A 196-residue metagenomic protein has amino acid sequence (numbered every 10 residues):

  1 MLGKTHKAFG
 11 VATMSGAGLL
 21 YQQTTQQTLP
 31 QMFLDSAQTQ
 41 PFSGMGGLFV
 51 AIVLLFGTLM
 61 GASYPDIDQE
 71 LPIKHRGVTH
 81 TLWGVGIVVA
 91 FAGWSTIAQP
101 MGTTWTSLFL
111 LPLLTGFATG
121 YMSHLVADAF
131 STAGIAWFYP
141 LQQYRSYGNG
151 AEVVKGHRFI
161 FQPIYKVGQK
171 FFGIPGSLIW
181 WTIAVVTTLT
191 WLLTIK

Functional and structural regions predicted by a protein language model:
M1-K196: N-terminal membrane-targeting hydrophobic helices
